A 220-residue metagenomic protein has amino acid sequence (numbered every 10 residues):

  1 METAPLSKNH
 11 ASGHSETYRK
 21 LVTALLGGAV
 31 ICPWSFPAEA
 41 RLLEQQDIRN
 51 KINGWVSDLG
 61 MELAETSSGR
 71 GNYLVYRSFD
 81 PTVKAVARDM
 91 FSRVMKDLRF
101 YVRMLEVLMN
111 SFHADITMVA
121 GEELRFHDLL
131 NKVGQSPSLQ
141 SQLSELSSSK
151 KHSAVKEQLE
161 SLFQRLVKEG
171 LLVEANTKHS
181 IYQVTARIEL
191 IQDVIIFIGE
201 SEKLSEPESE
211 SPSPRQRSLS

Functional and structural regions predicted by a protein language model:
M1-R93: Eukaryotic partner-binding/assembly regions in large regulatory complexes
L43-W55, K151-K168: Short amphipathic alpha-helical interaction segments
S57-T66, V167-T177: A short, conserved structural fragment
V75-D80, S180-E200: Short, cationic-aromatic polyanion-contact patches
R88-K96, I188-S220: Short, amphipathic alpha-helical interaction segments positioned at domain boundaries
V94-E123: Positively charged, polyanion-binding regions of nucleic-acid-associated proteins
L129-L130: A short acidic, leucine-rich amphipathic alpha-helix
Q135-E157: Short, positively charged loop/turn segments that connect secondary-structure elements
